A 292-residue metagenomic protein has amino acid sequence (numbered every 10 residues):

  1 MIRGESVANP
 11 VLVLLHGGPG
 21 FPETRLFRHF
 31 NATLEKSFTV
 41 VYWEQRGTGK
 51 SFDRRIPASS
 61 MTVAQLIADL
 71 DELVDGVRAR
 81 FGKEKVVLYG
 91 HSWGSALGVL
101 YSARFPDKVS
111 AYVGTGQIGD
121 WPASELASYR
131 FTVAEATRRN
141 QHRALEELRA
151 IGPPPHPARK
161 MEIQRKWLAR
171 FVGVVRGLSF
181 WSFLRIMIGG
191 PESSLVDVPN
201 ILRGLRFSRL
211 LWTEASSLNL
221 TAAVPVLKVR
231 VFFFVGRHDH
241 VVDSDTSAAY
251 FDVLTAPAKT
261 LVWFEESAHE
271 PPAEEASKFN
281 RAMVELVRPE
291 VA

Functional and structural regions predicted by a protein language model:
N9-G18: Short beta-strand element of the alpha/beta-hydrolase
P22-N31: The serine-hydrolase catalytic nucleophile loop
E35-D53: Conserved alpha/beta-hydrolase
Q65-K85: Conserved acidic catalytic loop of the alpha/beta-hydrolase fold
D107-P155: A catalytic-pocket lid/entrance helix-loop region that shapes and gates access to the active site across common
R138-A222, V229: Alpha/beta-hydrolase
L227, F233-V235, D239: Short beta-strand/loop motif that positions the catalytic acidic residue of the alpha/beta-hydrolase fold
S267-N280: Catalytic histidine-centered segment of alpha/beta-hydrolase-like enzymes
